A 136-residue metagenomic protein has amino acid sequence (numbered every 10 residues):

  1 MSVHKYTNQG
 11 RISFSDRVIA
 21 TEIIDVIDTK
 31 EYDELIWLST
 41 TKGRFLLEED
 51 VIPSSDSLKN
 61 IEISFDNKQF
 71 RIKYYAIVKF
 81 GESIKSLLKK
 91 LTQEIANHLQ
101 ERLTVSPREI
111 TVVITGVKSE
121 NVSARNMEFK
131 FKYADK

Functional and structural regions predicted by a protein language model:
M1-K89, E101, V105-P107, T111 (+1 more regions): Contiguous, often N-terminal, cationic amphipathic patches that form binding interfaces
L91-I95: A short beta-strand micro-motif common to beta-rich folds, especially ectodomain repeats
H98: Eukaryotic intrinsically disordered and solvent-exposed regulatory patches
